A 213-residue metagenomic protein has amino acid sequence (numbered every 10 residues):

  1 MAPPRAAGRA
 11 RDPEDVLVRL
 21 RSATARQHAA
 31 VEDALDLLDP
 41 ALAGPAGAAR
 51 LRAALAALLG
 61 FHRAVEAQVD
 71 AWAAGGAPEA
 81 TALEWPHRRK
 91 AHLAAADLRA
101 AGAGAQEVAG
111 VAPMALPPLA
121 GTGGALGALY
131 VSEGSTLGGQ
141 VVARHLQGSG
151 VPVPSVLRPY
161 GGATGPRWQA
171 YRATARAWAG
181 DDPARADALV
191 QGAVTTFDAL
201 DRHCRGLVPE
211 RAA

Functional and structural regions predicted by a protein language model:
M1-A213: Metal- and O2-centered redox machinery and metal/ROS homeostasis
